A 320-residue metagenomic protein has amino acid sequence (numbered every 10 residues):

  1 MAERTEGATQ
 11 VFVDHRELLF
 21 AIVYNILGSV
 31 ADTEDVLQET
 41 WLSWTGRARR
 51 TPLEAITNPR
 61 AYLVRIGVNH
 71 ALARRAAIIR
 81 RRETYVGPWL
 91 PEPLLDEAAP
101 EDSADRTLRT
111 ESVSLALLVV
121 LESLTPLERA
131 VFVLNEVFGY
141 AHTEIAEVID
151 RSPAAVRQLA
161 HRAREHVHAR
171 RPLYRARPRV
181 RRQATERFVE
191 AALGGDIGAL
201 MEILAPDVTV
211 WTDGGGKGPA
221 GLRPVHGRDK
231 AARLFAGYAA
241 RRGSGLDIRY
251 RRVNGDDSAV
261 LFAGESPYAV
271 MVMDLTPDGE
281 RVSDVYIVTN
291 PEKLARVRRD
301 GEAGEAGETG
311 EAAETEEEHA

Functional and structural regions predicted by a protein language model:
M1-D35, E39-E190, D196: Active-site-adjacent scaffolding segments
L200-M201, V208, E280: Hydrophobic pocket/interface hotspot
P206-I248: A solvent-exposed, acidic/Ser-Thr-rich amphipathic alpha-helical stretch
A220, K293-G304: A short, polar/charged loop-to-alpha-helix boundary motif
D257-G264: Short beta-strand segments that buttress and anchor functional surface loops
V270-V297, E317-H319: Short beta-strand edge/turn micro-motifs at domain boundaries
E302-E314: Intrinsically disordered, low-complexity segments used as extracellular stalks/linkers and nuclear/regulatory IDRs
